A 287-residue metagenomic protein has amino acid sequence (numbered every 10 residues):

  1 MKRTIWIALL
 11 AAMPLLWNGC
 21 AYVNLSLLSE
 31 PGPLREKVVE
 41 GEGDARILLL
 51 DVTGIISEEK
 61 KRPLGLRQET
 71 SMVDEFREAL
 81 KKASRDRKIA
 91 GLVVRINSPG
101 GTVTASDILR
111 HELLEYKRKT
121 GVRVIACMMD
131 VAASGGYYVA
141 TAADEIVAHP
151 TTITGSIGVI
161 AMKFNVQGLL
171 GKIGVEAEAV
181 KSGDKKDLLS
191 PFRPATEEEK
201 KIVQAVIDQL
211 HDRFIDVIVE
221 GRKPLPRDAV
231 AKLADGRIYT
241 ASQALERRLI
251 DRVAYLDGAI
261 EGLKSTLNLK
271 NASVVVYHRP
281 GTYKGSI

Functional and structural regions predicted by a protein language model:
K2-S134, T141-H149, I160-I287: N-terminal organellar transit peptides
T152: Active-site PLP-lysine loop of aminotransferase-like
G155-I157: Flexible, glycine/proline-enriched loop segments at strand-loop-helix junctions that form or flank small-ligand binding
